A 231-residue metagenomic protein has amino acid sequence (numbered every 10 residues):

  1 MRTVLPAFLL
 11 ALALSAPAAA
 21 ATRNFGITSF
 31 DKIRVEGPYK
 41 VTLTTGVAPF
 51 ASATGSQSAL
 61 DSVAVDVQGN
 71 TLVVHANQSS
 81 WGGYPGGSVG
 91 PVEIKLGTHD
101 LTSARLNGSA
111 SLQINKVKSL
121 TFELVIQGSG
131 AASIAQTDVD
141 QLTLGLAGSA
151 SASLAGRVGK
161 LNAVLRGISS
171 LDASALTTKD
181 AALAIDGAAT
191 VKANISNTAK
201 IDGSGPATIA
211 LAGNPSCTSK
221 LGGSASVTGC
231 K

Functional and structural regions predicted by a protein language model:
P6-S15: Bacterial N-terminal signal peptides
A19-V125, Q136-G145, S153-N162, L176-K179 (+1 more regions): Acidic (Asp/Glu) and glycine-rich low-complexity loops/linkers that are typically intrinsically disordered
N194-I195: Short, tandemly repeated low-complexity microdomains enriched for cysteine and small residues
D202-S219: Low-complexity, intrinsically disordered Gly/Pro/Thr-rich segments
